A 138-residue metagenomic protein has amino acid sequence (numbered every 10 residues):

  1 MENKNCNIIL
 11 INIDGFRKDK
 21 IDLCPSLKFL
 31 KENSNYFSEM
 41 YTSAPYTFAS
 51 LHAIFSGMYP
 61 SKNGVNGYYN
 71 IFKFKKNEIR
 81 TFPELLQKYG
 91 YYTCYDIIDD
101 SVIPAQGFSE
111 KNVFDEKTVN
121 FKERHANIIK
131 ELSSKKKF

Functional and structural regions predicted by a protein language model:
K4-N7, G15-F138: Active-site-proximal alpha/beta segments of enzymes that process anionic O-linked groups
